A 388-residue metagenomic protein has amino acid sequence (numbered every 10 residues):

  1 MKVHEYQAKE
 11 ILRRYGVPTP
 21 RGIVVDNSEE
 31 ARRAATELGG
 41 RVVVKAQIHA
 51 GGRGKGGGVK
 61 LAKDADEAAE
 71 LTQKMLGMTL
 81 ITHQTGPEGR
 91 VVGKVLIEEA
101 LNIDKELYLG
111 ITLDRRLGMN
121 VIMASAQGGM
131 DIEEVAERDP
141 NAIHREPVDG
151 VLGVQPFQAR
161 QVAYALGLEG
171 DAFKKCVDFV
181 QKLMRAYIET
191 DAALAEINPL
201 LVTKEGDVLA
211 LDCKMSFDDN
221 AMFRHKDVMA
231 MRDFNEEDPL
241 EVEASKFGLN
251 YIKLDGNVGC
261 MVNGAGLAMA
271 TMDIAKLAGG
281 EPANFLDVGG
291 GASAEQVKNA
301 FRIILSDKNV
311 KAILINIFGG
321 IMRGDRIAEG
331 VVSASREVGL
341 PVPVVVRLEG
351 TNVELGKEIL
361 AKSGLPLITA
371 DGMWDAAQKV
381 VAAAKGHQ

Functional and structural regions predicted by a protein language model:
M1-I197, L201-I315, D325-I327, R336 (+2 more regions): ATP-dependent carboxylate/acyl-activation modules
G320: Catalytic core of bacterial c-di-GMP phosphodiesterases, primarily the EAL and HD-GYP domains, capturing alpha-helical
V332-S333: Short amphipathic alpha-helix used as the core "switch/output" element in two-component signaling
P341-G350: Short internal beta-strands
